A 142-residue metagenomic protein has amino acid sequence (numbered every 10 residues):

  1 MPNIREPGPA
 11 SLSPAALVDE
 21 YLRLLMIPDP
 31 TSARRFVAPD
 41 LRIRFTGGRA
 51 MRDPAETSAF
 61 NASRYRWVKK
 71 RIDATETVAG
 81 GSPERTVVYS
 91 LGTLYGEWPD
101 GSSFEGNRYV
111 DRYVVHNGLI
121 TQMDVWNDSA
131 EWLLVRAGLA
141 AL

Functional and structural regions predicted by a protein language model:
M1-P39, L139-L142: Short, low-complexity N-terminal intrinsically disordered segments enriched in polar/charged residues
P2, Q122-L142: Low-complexity, intrinsically disordered terminal/linker segments enriched in charged and Gly/Pro repeats
V18, L25, V37, T57 (+3 more regions): Hydrophobic alpha-helical core bundles mediating ligand binding, dimerization, or RNAP-core interactions
P30-V88: A solvent-exposed, acidic/Ser-Thr-rich amphipathic alpha-helical stretch
G81-R85, Y113-I120: Short, solvent-exposed coil/turn segments at beta-strand boundaries
T93-N117: Exposed beta-sheet edge and beta->alpha loop/turn motif
